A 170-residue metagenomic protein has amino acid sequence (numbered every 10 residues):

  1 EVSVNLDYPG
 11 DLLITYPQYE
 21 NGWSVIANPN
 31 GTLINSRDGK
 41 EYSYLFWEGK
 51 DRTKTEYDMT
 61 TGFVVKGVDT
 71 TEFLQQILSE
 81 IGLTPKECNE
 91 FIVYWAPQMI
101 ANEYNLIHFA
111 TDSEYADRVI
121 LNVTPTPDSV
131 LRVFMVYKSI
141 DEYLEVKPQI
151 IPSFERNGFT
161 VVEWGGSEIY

Functional and structural regions predicted by a protein language model:
E1-Y170: Protease-labile, long low-complexity intrinsically disordered regions enriched in Pro/Ser/Thr
